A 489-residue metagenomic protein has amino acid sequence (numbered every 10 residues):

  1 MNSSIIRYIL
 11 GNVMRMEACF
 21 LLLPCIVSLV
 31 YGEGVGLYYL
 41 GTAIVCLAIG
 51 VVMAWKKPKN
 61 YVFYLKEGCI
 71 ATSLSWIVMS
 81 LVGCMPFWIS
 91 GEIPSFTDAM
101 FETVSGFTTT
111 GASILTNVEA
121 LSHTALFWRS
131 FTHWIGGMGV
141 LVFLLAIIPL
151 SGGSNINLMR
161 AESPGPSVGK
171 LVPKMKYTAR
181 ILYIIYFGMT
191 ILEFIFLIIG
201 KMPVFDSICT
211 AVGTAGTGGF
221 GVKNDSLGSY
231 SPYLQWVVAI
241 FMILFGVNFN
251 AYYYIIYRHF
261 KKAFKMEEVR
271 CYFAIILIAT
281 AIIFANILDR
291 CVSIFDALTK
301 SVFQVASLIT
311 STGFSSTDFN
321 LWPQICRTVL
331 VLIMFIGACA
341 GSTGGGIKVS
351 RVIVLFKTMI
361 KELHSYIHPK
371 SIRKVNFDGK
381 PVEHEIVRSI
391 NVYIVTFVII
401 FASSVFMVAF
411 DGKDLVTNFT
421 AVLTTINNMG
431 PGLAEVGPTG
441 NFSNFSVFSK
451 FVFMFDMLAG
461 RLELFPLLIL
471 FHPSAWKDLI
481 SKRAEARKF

Functional and structural regions predicted by a protein language model:
M1-F489: Membrane-proximal intracellular helices of multi-pass ion channels
